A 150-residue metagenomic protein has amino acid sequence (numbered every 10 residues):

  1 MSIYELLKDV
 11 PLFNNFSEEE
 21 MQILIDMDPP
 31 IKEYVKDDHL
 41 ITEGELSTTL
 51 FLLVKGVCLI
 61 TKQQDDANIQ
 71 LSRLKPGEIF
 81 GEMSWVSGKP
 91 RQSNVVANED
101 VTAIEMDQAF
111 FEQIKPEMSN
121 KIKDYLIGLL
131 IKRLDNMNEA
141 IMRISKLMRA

Functional and structural regions predicted by a protein language model:
S2-L6, Q113: Cytoplasmic (intracellular) domains, linkers, and terminal tails of multi-pass ion channels
Y4, I31-K32, N138: N-terminal amphipathic alpha-helix
E5, F13, L71-S72, A103: A residue-level structural signature of the nucleotidyltransferase/glycosyltransferase Rossmann-like core
D9-T61: Regulatory nucleotide-sensing modules
E45-L46, D65-D66, G88, D100: Short strand-connecting beta-turns/loops that link adjacent beta-strands
T49-V54, L59-S84: Helix-adjacent hinge/juxtasegments
S72-L126: Cyclic-nucleotide recognition modules
N98, D124-A150: Polybasic "coupling" helices that flank or enter modular domains
